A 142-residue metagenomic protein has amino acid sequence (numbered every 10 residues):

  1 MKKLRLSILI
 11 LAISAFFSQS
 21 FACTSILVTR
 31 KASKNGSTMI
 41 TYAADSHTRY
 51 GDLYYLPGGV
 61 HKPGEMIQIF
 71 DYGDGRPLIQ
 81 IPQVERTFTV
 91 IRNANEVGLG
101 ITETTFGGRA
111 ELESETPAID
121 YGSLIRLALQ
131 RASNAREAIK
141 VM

Functional and structural regions predicted by a protein language model:
M1-L6: Positively charged n-region of N-terminal signal peptides that target proteins for export
S7-F16: Bacterial N-terminal signal peptides
F17-A22: Sec/Tat signal peptide C-region and signal peptidase I cleavage site
T24-Y121, A132, V141-M142: A contiguous strand-loop segment
L124, A128-Q130: The feature marks the mature, well-folded catalytic cores of soluble enzymes
